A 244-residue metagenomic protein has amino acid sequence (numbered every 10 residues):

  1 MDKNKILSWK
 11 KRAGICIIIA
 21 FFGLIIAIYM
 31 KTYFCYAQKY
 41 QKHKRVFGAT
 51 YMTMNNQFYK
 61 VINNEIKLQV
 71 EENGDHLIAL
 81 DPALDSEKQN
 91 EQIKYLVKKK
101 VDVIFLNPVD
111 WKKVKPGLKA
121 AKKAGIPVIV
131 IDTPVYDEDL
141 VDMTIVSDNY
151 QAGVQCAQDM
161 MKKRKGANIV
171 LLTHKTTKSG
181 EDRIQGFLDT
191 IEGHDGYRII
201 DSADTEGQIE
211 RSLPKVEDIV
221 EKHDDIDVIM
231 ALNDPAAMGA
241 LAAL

Functional and structural regions predicted by a protein language model:
M1-K10: N-terminal Lys/Arg-rich, disordered targeting/topogenic segments
I15-Y29: Hydrophobic membrane-insertion alpha-helices, especially the h-region of bacterial N-terminal signal peptides
V46-E65, Q69, N73, I78-Y95 (+4 more regions): Extracytoplasmic "Venus flytrap"
F58-D75, A152-C156, S179-Y197, R211 (+2 more regions): Short, solvent-exposed amphipathic alpha-helices that sit in or adjacent to ligand/effector-binding or catalytic
V70-P82, S86, N168-T173, L188-E210: Short beta-strand elements in bilobed, periplasmic/extracellular small-molecule ligand-binding domains
Q89, I145-I169, E181-D182, I209-L213: Hydrophobic alpha-helical segments within soluble ligand-binding/sensing domains
V103-A121, F187, D201, E206-L244: Hydrophobic alpha-helical
W111-Q151, K162, N168: Flexible loop/hinge segments that line or gate small-molecule binding clefts
